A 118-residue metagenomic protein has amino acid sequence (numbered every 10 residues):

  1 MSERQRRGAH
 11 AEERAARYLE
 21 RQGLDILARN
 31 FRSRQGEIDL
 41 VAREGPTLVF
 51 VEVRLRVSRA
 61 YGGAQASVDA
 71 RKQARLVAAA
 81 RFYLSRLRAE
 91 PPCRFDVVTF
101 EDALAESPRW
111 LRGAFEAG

Functional and structural regions predicted by a protein language model:
M1-R29: Acidic-basic catalytic patches of nuclease active cores, encompassing PD-(D/E)XK and other metal-cofactor nuclease
M1-R4, G8, Y61, Q65-D69: Alpha-helix initiation/capping motif
R14, R29-N30, R56, R109-E116: Secondary-structure boundary/capping motif
L19, I38-A64, V68, L76: Conserved catalytic cores of phosphodiester-cleaving nucleases, focusing on short active-site segments
L24-R32, L55-R56, G62-R75, A79-Y83 (+1 more regions): Amphipathic, hydrophobic secondary-structure cores in small proteins
R34-G36, L104: Short acidic/glycine-enriched loop/turn segments that link adjacent beta-strands
R86-G118: Domain-level recognition of nuclease-like catalytic cores that cleave nucleotide substrates
